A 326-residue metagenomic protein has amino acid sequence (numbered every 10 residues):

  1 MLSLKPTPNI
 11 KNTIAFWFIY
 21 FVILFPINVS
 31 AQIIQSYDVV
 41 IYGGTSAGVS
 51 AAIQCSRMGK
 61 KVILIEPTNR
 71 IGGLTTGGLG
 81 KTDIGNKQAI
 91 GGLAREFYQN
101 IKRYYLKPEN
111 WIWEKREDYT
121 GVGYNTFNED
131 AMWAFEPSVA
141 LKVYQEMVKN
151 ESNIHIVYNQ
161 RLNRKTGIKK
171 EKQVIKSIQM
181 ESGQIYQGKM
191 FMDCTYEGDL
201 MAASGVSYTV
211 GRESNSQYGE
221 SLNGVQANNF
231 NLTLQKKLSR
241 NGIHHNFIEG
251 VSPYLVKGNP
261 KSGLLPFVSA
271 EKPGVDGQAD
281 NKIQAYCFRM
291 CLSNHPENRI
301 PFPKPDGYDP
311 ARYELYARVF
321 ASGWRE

Functional and structural regions predicted by a protein language model:
M1-N12: N-terminal secretory signal peptides that target proteins for export/translocation
A15-P26: Bacterial N-terminal signal peptides
V29-A31: Boundary at the C-terminal end of the N-terminal hydrophobic targeting segment
I34-T45: Beta1/beta-strand and adjacent pyrophosphate-binding region of the FAD-binding site in flavoprotein oxidoreductases
G48: N-terminal Rossmann-fold NAD(P) dinucleotide-binding loop
A52, S56: Gly/Ala-rich phosphate-binding loop of Rossmann-like dinucleotide-binding domains, activating on the conserved
R57-T76: Glycine-rich FAD pyrophosphate-binding loop
G59, I84-E326: Aromatic-residue-lined binding/catalytic grooves and analogous aromatic/hydrophobic interfacial grooves in multimeric
